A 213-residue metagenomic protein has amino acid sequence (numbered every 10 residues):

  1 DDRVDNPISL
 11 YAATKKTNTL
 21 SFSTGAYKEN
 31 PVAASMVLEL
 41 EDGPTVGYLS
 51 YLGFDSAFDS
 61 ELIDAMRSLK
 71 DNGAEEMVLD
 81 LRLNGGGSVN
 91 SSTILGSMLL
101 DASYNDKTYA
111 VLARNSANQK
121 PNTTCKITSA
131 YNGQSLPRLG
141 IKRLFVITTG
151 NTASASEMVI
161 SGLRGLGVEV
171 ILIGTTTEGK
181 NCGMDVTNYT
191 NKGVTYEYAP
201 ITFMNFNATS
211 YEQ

Functional and structural regions predicted by a protein language model:
D1-M77, G85, S91, M98 (+1 more regions): Flexible, low-complexity junctional segments that flank or bridge functional domains
V4, A57-S60, G85-T93, A153-M158 (+2 more regions): Extracytoplasmic/secreted cell-surface and envelope-processing proteins
N30-P31, G86-F145, D185-V186: Gly/Ser/Thr-rich loop/hinge elements
G47-S50, E76-D80, G85, T108-V111 (+2 more regions): Structural recognition of the beta-strand scaffold that forms the well-ordered cores of secreted hydrolase catalytic
D64-D71, M98, A130-S135, S161-R164: Mature extracellular/periplasmic domains of secretome proteins
D101-T108, A155, R164-G174: Bacterial peptidoglycan biogenesis and beta-lactam-recognition machinery
L139-T149, A153-S161: A conserved active-site cap/scaffold subdomain adjacent to cofactor or substrate pockets
V170-Q213: Flexible, solvent-exposed loop/hinge segments that line or gate ligand/substrate-binding clefts
